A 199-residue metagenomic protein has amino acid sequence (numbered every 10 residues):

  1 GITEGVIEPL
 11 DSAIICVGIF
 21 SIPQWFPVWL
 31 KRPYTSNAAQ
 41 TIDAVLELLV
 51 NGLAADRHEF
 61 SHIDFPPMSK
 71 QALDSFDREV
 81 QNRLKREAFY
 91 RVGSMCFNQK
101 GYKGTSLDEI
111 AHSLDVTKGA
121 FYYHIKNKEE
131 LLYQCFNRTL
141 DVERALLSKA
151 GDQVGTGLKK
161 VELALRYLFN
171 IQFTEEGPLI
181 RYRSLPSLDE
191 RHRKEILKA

Functional and structural regions predicted by a protein language model:
G1-P9, V28, F169, F173-A199: Short secondary-structure transition hinges
T3, F20-I22, V28-R91, M95-K100: C-terminal peripheral helix-coil segments that are non-catalytic and often amphipathic
T3-G18, S36-D43, K159, E195-K198: All-alpha amphipathic helical-bundle segments outside canonical DNA-binding/catalytic cores that form hydrophobic
I15, I19, Q134, K149-E176: Hydrophobic alpha-helical connector segments
A88, V92, C96-E130, Q134: Helix-turn-helix
N137-R144: Short, basic, alpha-helical segments at the C-terminal edge of helix-turn-helix-like DNA-binding modules
